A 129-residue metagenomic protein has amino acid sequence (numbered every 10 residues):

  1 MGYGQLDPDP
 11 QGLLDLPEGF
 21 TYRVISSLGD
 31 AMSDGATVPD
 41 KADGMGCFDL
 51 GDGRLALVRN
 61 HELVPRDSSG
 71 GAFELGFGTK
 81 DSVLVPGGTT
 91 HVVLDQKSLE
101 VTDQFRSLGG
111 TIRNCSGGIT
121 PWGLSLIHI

Functional and structural regions predicted by a protein language model:
G2-D7, D40: Acidic and/or Ser/Thr-rich intrinsically disordered tails and linkers that flank eukaryotic scaffold proteins
D9-A31, G35-A36, L94-L108: Blade-edge beta-strand/turn elements of extracellular beta-propeller and related beta-sheet repeat scaffolds
D40, G110-I112: Loop/turn position at the start of each blade in beta-propeller repeats
D43-G51, C115-P121: Structural signature of eukaryotic scaffold interfaces centered on beta-propeller domains
L55, W122-G123: Short coil/turn segments that connect the beta-strands within blades of beta-propeller domains
N60-L84: Short, conserved, GDST-rich strand-edge loop motifs in beta-rich repeat architectures
P86-D95: Beta-propeller blade signature
I127-I129: Conserved small/polar residues in nucleotide/adenosyl-binding loops
